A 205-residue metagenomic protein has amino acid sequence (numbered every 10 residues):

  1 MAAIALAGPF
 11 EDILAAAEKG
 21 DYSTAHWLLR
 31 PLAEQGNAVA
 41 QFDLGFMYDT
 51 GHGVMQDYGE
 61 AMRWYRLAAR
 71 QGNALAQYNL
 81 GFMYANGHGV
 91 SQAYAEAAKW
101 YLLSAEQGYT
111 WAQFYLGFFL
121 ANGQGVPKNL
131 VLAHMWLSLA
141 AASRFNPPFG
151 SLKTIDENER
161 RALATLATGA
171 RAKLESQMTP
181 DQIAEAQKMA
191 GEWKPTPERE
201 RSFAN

Functional and structural regions predicted by a protein language model:
A2-I4: N-terminal signal peptide c-region/cleavage motif recognized by signal peptidases
P9-D12, A16, L28-L32, D43-T50 (+3 more regions): Hydrophobic face of amphipathic alpha-helices that form TPR/SEL1-like repeat modules and related alpha-solenoid
G20-D21, E34-N37, T50-H52, D57 (+11 more regions): Short helix-capping/linker turns of helical repeat alpha-solenoids
L32, M47, A68, M83 (+6 more regions): TPR/TPR-like alpha-solenoid repeats
S151-N205: Terminal, low-structured helical/coil segments at or just beyond the last alpha-helical repeat
